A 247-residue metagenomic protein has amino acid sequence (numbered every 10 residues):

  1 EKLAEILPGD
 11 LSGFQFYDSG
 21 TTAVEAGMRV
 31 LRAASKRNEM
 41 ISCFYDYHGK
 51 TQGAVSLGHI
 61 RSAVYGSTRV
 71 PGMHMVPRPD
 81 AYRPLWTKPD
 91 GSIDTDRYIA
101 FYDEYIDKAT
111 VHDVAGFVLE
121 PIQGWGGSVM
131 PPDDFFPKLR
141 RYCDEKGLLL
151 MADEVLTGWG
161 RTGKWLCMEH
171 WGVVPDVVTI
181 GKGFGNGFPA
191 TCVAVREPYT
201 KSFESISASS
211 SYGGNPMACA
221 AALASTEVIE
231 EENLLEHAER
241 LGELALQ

Functional and structural regions predicted by a protein language model:
E1-Q247: Conserved N-terminal phosphate-binding loop of PLP-dependent enzymes in the Aspartate aminotransferase
